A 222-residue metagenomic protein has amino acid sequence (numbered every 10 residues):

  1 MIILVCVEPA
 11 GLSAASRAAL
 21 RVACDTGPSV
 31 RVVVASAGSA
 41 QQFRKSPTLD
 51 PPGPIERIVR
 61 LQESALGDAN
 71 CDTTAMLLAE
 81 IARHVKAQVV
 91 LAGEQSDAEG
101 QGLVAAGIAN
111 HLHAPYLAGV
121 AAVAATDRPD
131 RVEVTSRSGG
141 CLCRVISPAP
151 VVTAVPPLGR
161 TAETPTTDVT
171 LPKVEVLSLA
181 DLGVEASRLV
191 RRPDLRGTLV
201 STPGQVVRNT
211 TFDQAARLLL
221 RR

Functional and structural regions predicted by a protein language model:
M1-R222: N-terminal glycine-rich FAD/FM-binding segment characteristic of electron-transfer flavoproteins
